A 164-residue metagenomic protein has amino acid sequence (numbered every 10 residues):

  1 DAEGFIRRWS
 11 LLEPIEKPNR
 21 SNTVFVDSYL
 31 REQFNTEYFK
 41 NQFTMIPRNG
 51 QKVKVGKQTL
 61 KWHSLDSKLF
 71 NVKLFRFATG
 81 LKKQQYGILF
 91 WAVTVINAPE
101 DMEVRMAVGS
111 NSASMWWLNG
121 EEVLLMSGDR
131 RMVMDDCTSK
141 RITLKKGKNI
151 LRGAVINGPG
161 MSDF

Functional and structural regions predicted by a protein language model:
D1-V72, G153-F164: Accessory carbohydrate-binding/adhesion or oligomerization-edge regions at the termini of glycan-active proteins
F70-N71, R76-L81: Contiguous segments within soluble domain cores/interaction surfaces
T79-F90, S127-V133: Extracellular beta-rich ligand/substrate-recognition surface
I88-F90, E100, S110, M134-D136: Residues that act as N-cap/strand-start positions at coil-to-secondary-structure junctions
A92-V104, R141-K146: Extracellular and analogous surface-interaction loops
A98, E103-W117, L151: Aromatic-lined ligand-binding clefts that engage carbohydrates, nucleic acids, or primary amines
L118-F164: Beta-strand-rich ligand-recognition modules
